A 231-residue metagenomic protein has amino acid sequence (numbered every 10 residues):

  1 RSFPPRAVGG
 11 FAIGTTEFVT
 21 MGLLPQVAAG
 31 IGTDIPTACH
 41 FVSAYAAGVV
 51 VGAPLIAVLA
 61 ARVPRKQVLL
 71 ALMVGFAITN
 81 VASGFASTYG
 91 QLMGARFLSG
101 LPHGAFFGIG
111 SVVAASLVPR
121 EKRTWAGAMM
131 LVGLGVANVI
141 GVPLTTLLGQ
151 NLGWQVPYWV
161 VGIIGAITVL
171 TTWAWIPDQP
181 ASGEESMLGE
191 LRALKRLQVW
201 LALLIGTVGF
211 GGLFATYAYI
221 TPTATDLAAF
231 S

Functional and structural regions predicted by a protein language model:
V8-I35, T216-T221: Extracytoplasmic
G32, P64, F85-Q91: Helix-breaking motifs and short loop linkers at transmembrane-helix boundaries and internal kinks in secondary membrane
A53-P64: Helix-to-loop junctions at the C-terminal end of transmembrane segments in multipass secondary transporters
Q67-V81, G162: Structural signature of the two symmetry-related core transmembrane helices
G75, T79-A82, G90-S99: Paired small-residue
Q91, P119-A174, Y219, T223: Helix-loop-helix hairpin linking two adjacent transmembrane segments in secondary transporters
A95-G133: Cytoplasmic helix-loop-helix junction between adjacent transmembrane helices in 12-TM secondary transporters
W175-L203: Juxtamembrane intracellular "pre-TM" segments in multi-pass secondary transporters
